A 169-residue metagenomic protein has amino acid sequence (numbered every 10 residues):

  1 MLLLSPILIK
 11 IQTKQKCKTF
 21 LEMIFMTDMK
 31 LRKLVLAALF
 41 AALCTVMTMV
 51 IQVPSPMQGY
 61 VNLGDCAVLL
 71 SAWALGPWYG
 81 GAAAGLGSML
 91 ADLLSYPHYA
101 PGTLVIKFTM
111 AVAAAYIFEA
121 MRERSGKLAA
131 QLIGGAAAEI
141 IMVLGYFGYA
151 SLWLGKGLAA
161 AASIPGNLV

Functional and structural regions predicted by a protein language model:
L2-V169: Loop-helix junctions at membrane interfaces
